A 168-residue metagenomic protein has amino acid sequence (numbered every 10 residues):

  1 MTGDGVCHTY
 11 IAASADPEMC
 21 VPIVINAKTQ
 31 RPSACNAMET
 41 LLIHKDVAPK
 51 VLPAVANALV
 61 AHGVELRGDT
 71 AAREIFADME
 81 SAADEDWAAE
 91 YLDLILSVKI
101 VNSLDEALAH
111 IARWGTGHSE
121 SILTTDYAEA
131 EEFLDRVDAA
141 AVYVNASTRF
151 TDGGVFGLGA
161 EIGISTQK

Functional and structural regions predicted by a protein language model:
M1-D93, V144: ALDH superfamily catalytic-core signature
A83-K168: Conserved C-terminal structural/oligomerization subdomain of aldehyde/semialdehyde dehydrogenase
